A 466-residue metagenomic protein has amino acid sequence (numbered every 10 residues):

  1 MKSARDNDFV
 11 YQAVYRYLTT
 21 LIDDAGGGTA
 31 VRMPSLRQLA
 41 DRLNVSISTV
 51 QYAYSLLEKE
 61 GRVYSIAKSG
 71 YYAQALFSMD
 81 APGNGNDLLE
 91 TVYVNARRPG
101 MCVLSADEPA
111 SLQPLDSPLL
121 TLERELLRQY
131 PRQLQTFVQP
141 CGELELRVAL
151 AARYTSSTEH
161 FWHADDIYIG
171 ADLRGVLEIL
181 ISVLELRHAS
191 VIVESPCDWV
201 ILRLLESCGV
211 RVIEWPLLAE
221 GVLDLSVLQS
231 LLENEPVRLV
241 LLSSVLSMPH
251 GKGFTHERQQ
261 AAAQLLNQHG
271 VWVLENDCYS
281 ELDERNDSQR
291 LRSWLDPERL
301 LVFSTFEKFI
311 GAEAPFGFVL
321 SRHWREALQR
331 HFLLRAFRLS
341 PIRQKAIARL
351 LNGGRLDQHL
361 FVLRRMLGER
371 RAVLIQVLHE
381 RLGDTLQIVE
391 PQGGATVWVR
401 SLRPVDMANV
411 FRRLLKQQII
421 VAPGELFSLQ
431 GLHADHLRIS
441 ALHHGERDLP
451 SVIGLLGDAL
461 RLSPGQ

Functional and structural regions predicted by a protein language model:
M1-L126, Q329, L333-R335, L339 (+8 more regions): N-terminal basic, amphipathic alpha-helical segments
E58, Y64, L301, V421-A422: Short beta-strand(s) of the beta-wing in winged-helix/HTH DNA-binding folds
Q133-H269, E281-Q289, S293-W294, L367 (+1 more regions): Conserved core of the PLP fold type I
D296, L301-R365: Conserved core segment of the aminotransferase class I/II
R365-I375, Q387-R400: Conserved glycine-rich beta-strand-loop-beta hairpin in the small C-terminal domain of fold type I
